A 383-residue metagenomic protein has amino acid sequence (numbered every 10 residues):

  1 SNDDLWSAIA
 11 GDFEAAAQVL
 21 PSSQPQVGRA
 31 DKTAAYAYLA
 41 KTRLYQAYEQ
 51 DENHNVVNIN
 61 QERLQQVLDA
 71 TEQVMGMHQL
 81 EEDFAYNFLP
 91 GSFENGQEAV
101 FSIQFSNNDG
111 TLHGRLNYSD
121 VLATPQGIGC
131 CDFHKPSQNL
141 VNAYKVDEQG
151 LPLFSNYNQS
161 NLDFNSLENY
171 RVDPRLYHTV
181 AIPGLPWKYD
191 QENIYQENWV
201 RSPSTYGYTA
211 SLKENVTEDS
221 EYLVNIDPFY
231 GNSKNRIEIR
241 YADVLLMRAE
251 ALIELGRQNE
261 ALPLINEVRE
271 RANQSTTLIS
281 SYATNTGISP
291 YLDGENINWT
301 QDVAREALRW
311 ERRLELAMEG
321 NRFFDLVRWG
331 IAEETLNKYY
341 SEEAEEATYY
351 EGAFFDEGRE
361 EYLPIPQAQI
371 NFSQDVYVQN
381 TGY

Functional and structural regions predicted by a protein language model:
S1-N117, Q149-Y383: Acidic/polar-rich alpha-helix caps and helix-coil junctions
D120-K145, W199-Y206: Short, cationic low-complexity segments
